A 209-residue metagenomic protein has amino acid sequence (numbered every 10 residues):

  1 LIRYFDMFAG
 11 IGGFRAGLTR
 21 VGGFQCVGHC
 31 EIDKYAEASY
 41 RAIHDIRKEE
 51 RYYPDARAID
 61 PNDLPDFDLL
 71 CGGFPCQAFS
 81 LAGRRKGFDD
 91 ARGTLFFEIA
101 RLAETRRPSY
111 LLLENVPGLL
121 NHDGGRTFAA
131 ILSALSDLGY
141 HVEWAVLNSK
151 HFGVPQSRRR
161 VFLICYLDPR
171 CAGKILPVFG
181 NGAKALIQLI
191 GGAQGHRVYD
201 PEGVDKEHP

Functional and structural regions predicted by a protein language model:
Y4, L70, L111: Receiver (REC) domain switch-region micro-motif
Y4-R57: SAM cofactor-binding core of SAM-dependent methyltransferases, primarily the Rossmann-like beta-alpha-beta module
I11, F74-P75: Active-site glycine-rich loops that stabilize anionic/oxyanionic intermediates across multiple enzyme folds
I32-K34, P75, V116: Flexible loop residues that form catalytic and substrate-binding hotspots at small-molecule/glycan-binding clefts
A42, G72, E104-T105: Solvent-exposed polar/charged
P54, C71-G72, L113: Redox-cofactor binding/interface segments in oxidoreductases and associated redox assembly factors
I59-F67, Q77-P209: Class I S-adenosyl-L-methionine
